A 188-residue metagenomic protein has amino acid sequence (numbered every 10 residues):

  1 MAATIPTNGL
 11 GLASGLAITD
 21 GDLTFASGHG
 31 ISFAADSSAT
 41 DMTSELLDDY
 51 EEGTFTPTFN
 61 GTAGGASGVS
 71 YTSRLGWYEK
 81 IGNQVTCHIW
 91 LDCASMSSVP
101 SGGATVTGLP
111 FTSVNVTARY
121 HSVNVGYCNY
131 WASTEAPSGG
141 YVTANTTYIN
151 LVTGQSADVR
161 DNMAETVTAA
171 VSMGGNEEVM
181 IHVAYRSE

Functional and structural regions predicted by a protein language model:
M1-N60, G64, H88, C93-S97: Intrinsic low-complexity, repeat-rich intrinsically disordered segments enriched in small/flexible residues
I5, I18, K80, V142-A144: Generic beta-strand structural signal
G15, D22, L75-W77, G139: Short, surface-exposed charged micro-motifs
D36, S70-L75, W90-E188: Extracellular jelly-roll beta-sandwich "head" domains, especially the C-terminal globular C1q domain
L46, G68-S70, L75-G82: Short, conserved, surface-exposed binding loops centered on an aromatic residue
V85: Substrate-binding and catalytic surfaces of secreted/luminal carbohydrate-active proteins
